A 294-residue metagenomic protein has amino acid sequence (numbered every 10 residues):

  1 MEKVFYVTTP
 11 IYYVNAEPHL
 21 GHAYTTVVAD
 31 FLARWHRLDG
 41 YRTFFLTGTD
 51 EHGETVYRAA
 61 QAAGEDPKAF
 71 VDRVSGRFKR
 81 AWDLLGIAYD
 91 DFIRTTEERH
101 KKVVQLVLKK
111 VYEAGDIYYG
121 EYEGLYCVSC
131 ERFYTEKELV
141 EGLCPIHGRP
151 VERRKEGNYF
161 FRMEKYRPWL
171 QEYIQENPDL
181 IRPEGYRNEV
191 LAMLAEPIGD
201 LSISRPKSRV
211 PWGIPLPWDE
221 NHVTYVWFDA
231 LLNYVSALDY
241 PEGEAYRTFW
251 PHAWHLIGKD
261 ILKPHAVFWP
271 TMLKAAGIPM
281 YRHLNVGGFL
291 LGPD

Functional and structural regions predicted by a protein language model:
E2-I117, E131, M272: N-terminal Rossmann-like or analogous alpha/beta NTP/dinucleotide-binding catalytic cores that position adenine
E2-T47, R99-V103, E156-D294: Structured secondary-structure scaffolds
V28-L38, A60-K68, G124-C130, G142-P150 (+2 more regions): Short, mixed-charge, low-aromatic patches
E51, E97, Y126, G288-F289: Positions that flank functional sites
E65-I214: Residue patterns forming the tRNA-binding/recognition surfaces of aminoacyl-tRNA synthetases and related DALR
